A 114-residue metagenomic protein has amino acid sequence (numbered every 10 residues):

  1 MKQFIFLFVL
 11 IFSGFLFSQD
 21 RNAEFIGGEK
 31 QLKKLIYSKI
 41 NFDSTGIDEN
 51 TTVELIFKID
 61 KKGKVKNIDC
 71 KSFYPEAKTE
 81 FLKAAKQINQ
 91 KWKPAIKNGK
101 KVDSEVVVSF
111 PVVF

Functional and structural regions predicted by a protein language model:
Q3-L10, G14-F114: Charge-biased low-complexity segments
